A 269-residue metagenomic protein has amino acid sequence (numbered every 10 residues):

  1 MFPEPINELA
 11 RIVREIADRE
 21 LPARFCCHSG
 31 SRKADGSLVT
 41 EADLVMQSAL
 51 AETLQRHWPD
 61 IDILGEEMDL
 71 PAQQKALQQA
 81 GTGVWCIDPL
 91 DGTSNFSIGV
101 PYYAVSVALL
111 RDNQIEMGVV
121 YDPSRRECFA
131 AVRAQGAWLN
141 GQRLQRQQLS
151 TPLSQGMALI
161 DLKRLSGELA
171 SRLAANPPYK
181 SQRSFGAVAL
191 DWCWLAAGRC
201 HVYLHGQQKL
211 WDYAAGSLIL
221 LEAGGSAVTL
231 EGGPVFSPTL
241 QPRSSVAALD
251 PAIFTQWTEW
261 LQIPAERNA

Functional and structural regions predicted by a protein language model:
M1-L90: N-terminal subdomain of lithium-sensitive/metallo-dependent phosphomonoesterases centered on the IMPase/IPPase/PAP
E20-R24, D43, L54, T93 (+5 more regions): Residue-level signal for inorganic ion chemistry
L44, E67, P89-G92, P123 (+3 more regions): Generic detector of well-ordered alpha-helical packing
G65-E67, G141, G186, E231: Short loop/edge segments at beta-strand edges and connector loops that shape dinucleotide/nucleotide cofactor-binding
K75-W138: DPxDG-like acidic metal-binding loop motif
L139-R146: A structural micro-motif at secondary-structure boundaries
Q148-A269: An extended, acidic
